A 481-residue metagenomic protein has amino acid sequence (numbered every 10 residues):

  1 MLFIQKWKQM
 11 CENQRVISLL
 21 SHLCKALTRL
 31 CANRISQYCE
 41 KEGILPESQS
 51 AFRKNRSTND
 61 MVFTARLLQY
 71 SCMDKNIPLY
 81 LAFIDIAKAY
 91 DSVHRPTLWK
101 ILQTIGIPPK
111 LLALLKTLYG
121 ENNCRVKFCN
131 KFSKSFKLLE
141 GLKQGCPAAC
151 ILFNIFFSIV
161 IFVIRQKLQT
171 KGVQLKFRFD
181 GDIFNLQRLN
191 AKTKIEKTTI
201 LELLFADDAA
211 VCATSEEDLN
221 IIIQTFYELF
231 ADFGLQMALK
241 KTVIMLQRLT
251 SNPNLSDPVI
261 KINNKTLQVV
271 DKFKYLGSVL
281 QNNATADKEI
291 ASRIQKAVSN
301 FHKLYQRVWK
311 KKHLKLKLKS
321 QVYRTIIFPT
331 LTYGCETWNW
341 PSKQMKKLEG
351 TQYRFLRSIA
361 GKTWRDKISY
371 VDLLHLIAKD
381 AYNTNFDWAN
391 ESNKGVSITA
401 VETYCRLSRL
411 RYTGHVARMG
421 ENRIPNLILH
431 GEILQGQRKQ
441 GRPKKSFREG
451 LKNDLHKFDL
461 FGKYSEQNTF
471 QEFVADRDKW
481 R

Functional and structural regions predicted by a protein language model:
M1-V173: Conserved pre-catalytic core of RNA-dependent polymerases
V126-R481: Short linear motifs embedded in intrinsically disordered, charge-biased segments
